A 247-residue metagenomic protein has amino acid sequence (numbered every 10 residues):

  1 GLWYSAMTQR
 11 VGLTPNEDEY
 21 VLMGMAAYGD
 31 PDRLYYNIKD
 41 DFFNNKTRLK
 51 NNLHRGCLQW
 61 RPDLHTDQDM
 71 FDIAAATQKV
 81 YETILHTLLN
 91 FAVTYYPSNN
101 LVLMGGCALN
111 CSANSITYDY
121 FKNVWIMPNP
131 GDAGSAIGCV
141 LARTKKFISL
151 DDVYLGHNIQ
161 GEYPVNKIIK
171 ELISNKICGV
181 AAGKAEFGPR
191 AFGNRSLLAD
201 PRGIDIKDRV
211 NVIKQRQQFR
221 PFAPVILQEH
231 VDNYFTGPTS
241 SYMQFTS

Functional and structural regions predicted by a protein language model:
G1-N51, L109-N110, N114-S247: Flexible beta->alpha loop and helix N-cap segments adjacent to enzyme active/binding sites
M7, L85, G106: Conserved hydrophobic/aromatic pocket- or pore-lining residues that grip, position, or stack substrates in active sites
G56-A76: Gly-rich Lys/Arg/Thr-decorated short loops/hinges at beta-loop-alpha junctions or inter-strand turns that position
T66, A74, Q78-Y81, A199 (+2 more regions): Generic alpha-helical structural element
A75, G105, I126-P128: Short glycine-centered, acidic/aromatic-flanked micro-motifs in structured strand/loop junctions that mark active-site
A75-L101: Phosphate/ATP-binding catalytic cores across multiple sugar-kinase/actin-like superfamilies, primarily ASKHA
V80, M104, A108-N110: A general "terminal functional-core" signal
P97-G106, G179: Short glycine-rich phosphate-binding loop at a beta-alpha junction
